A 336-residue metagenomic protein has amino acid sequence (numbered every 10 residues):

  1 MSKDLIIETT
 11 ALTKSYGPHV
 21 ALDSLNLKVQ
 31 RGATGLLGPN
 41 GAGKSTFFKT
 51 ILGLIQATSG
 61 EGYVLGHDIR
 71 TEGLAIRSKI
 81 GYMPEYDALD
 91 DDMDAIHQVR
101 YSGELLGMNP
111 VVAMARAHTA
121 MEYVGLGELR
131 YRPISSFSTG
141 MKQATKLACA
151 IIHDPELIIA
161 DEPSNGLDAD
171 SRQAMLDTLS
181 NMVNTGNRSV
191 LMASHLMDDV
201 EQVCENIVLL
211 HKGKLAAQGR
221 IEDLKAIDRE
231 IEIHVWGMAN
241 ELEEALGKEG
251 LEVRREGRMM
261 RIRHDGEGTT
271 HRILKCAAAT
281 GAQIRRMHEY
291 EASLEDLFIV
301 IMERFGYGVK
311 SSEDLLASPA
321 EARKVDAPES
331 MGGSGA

Functional and structural regions predicted by a protein language model:
M1-T13, R304-A336: ABC-family P-loop ATPase nucleotide-binding domain
D4-T9, K14-H211, A217: ABC transporter nucleotide-binding domains
A75, H97, V112, D223 (+3 more regions): An acidic, carboxylate-rich microenvironment
Y82-E85, E122, N184, E230 (+3 more regions): Residue-level marker of structural boundaries
K142, A239-L242, A282-Y290, V309-A322 (+1 more regions): Short, basic, helix/turn surface patches
L176-H264: ABC transporter nucleotide-binding domain
E230-F305: Short, charged/small-residue-rich alpha-helical element at the C-terminal edge of ABC transporter nucleotide-binding
